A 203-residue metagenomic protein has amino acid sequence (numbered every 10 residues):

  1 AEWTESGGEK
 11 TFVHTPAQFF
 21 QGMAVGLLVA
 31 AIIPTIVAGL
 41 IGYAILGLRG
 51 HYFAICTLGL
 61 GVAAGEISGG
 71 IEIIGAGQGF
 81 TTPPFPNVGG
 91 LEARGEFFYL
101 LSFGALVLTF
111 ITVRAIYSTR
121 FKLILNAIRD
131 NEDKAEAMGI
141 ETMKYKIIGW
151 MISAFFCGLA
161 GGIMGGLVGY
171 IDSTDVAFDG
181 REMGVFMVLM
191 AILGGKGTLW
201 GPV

Functional and structural regions predicted by a protein language model:
A1-V203: Transmembrane alpha-helices and adjacent helix-loop boundaries
